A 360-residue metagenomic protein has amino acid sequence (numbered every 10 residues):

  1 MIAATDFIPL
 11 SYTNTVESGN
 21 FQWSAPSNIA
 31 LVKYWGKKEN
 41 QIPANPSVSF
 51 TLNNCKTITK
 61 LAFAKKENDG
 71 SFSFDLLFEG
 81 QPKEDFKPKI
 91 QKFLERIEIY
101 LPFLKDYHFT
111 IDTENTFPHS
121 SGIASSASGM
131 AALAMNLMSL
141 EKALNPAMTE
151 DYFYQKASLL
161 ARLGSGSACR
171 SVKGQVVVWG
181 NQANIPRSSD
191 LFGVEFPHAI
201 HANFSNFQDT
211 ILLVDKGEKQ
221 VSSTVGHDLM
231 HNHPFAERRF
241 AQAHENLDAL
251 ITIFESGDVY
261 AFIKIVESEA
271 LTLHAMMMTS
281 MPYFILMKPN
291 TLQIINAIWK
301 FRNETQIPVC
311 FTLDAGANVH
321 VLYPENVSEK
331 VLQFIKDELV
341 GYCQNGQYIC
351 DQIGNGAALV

Functional and structural regions predicted by a protein language model:
M1-S121, M135-D151, I349-V360: ATP-binding N-lobe of GHMP and related small-molecule kinases
I2-I8, I99, F103-F204: Gly/Ser-rich oxyanion-binding loop with an adjacent helix/lid that shapes the negatively charged ligand pocket
A25, A44, C55, K173 (+2 more regions): A generic structural signal for well-ordered coil/turn residues at beta-strand boundaries that shape enzyme active-site
S73, G316-N318: Short, solvent-exposed beta-strand edge segments and adjacent coil->beta transition regions
T110, N318-L322: A generic structural motif
P118-S120, S280, N318: Active-site-proximal beta-alpha loop/turn segments in soluble metabolic enzymes
T149-N303, I307, L322, N326-D337 (+2 more regions): ATP-dependent small-molecule kinase catalytic core of the GHMP/sugar-kinase superfamily and closely related
C310-L313: Short beta-strand
